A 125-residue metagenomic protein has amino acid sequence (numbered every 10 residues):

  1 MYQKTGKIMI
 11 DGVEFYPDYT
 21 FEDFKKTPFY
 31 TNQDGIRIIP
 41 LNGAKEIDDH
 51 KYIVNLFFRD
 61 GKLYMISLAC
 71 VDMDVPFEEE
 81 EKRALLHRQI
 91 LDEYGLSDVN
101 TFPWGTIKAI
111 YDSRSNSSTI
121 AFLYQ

Functional and structural regions predicted by a protein language model:
M1-Q125: Short helix/turn-capping signatures at newly exposed starts of structured segments
